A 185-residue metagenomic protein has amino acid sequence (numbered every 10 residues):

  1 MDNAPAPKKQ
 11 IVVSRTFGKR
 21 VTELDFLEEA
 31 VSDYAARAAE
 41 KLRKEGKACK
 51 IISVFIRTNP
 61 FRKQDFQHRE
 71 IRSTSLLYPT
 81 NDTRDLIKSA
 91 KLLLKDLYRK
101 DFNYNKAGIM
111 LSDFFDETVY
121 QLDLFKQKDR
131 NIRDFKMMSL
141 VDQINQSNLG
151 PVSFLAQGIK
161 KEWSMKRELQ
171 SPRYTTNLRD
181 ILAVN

Functional and structural regions predicted by a protein language model:
M1-D101: DNA-contacting surface of Y-family translesion DNA polymerases
H68, L76-N185: Acidic, metal-coordinating catalytic segment for phosphate/diphosphate chemistry, firing primarily on the Nudix
